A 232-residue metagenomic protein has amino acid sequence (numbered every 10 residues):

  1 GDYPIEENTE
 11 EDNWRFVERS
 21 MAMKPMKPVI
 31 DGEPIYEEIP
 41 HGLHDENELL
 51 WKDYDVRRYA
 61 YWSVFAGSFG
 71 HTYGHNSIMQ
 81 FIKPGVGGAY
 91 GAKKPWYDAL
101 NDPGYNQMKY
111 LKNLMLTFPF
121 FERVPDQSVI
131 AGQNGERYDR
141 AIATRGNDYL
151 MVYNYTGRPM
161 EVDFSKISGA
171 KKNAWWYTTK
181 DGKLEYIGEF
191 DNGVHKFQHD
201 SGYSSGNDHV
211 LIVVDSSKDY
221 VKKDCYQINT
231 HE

Functional and structural regions predicted by a protein language model:
G1-A60: Substrate-binding/catalytic cleft of secreted carbohydrate-active enzymes, primarily glycoside hydrolases
V17, Q198-D200: Short, P/G- and charge-enriched loop/turn segments at secondary-structure junctions
P25-P28, E37-I39, Y54-G188, D200-H231: Aromatic- and carboxylate-lined catalytic core of secreted/periplasmic carbohydrate-active enzymes
